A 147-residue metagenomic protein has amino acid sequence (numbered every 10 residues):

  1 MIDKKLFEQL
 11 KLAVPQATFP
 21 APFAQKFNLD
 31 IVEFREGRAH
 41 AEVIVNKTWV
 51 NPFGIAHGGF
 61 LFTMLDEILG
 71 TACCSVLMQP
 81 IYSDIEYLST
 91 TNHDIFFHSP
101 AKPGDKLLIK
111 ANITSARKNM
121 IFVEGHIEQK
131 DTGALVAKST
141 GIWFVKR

Functional and structural regions predicted by a protein language model:
M1-R147: Terminal targeting signals and extreme-terminal segments of soluble enzymes
